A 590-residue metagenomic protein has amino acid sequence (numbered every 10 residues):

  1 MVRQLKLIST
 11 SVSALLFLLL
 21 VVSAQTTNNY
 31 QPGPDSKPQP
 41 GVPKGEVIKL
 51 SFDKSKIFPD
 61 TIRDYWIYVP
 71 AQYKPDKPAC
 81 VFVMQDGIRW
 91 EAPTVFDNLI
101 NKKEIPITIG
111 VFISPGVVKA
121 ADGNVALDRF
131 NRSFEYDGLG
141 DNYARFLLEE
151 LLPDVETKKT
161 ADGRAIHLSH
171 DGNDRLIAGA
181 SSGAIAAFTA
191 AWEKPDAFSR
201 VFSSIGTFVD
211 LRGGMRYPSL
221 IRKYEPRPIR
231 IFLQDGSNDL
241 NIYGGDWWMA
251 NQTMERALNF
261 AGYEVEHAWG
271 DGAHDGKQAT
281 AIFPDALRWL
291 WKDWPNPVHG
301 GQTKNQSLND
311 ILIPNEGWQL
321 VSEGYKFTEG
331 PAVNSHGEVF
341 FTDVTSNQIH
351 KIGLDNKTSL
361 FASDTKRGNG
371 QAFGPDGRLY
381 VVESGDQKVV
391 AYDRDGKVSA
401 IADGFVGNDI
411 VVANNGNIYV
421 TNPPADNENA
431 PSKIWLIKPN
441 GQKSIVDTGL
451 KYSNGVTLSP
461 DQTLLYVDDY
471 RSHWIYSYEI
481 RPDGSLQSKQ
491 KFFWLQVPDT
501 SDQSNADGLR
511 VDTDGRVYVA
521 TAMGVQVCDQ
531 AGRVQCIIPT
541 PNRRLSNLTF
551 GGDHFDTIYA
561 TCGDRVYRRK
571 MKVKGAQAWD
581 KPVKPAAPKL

Functional and structural regions predicted by a protein language model:
Q25-G300: Non-catalytic cap/lid and distal C-terminal segments of serine-dependent acyl enzymes
H299-G317, W579: Blade/loop signatures of beta-propeller domains
T303-Q306, G317-N347: Beta-strand-rich domains and repeat architectures in extracellular enzymes and scaffolds, especially beta-propellers
G317-S322, K357-A362, G396-A402, Q442-T448 (+2 more regions): A short beta-strand motif characteristic of beta-propeller blades
E323-E338, D364-E383, Q387-K388, G404-D426 (+5 more regions): Beta-rich, blade/repeat-based domains predominating in secreted/periplasmic proteins but also intracellular
Q348-H350, K388-V390, K433-W435, W474-Y476 (+2 more regions): A short loop-to-beta-strand structural motif that recurs across blades of beta-propeller domains
Y478-S485, M571-Q577: Short loop/turn segments immediately following beta-strands, especially the blade-tip and inter-blade linker loops
T549-L590: Blade-level signature of beta-propeller repeat domains, shared across WD40, Kelch, NHL, RCC1 and BNR/Asp-box propellers
